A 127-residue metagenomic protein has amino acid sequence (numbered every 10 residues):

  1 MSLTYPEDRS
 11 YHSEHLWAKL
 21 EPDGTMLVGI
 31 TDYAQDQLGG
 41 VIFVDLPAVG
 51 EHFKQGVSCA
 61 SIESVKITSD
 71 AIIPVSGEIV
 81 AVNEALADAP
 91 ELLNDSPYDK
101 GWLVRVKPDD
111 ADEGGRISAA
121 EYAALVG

Functional and structural regions predicted by a protein language model:
M1-S58, E91, D95-G127: Acidic, low-complexity mobile loops and tails
S10, D45, H52, E63 (+1 more regions): Small beta-strand-rich domains/subdomains or short beta-sheet motifs embedded in larger alpha/beta proteins
A18-L20, V65, V82-A85: Residue-level recognition of beta-strand microenvironments
A60, V80, A87, A123: Nucleotide phosphate-binding site architecture
I67, P74, E84-A85, D109: Beta-hairpin (beta-strand-turn-beta-strand) motif
S76, V80-A81, D88, N94: Charged, amphipathic alpha-helical coiled-coil/dimerization segments
